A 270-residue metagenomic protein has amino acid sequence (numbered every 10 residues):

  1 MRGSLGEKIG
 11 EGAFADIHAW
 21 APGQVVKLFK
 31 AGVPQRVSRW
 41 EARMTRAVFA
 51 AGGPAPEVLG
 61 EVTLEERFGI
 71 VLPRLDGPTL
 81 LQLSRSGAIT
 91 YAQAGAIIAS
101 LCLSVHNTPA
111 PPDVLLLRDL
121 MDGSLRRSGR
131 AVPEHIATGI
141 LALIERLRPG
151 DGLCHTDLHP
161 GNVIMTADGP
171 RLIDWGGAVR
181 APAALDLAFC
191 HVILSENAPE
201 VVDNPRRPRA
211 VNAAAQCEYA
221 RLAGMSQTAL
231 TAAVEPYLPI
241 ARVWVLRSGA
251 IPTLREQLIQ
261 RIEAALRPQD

Functional and structural regions predicted by a protein language model:
K8-R39, R46: ATP-binding glycine-rich loop module of kinase domains
D16-W20, L141-L185: Active-site acidic catalytic loop and adjacent metal/ATP-binding pocket of ATP-dependent phosphoryl transfer enzymes
M44-P54, V105: Structural motif at the C-terminus of the N-lobe alphaC helix and the adjacent alphaC-beta4 loop of the Hanks-type
E57-F68: Short beta-strand micro-motifs within the conserved protein kinase catalytic domain, predominantly in the N-lobe
I70-P78: Short pocket-lining segment of the protein kinase catalytic domain that shapes the ATP-binding cleft
A88-R118: Internal "kinase-insert"/substrate-recognition segments embedded within catalytic cores of ATP-dependent enzymes
N107-T156, T166-A167, R255-I259, A265: An alpha-helical support segment within catalytic cores of ATP-dependent transferases
V192-E196, E200-D270: Helix-rich C-terminal or lid/interface subdomains of diverse kinases
